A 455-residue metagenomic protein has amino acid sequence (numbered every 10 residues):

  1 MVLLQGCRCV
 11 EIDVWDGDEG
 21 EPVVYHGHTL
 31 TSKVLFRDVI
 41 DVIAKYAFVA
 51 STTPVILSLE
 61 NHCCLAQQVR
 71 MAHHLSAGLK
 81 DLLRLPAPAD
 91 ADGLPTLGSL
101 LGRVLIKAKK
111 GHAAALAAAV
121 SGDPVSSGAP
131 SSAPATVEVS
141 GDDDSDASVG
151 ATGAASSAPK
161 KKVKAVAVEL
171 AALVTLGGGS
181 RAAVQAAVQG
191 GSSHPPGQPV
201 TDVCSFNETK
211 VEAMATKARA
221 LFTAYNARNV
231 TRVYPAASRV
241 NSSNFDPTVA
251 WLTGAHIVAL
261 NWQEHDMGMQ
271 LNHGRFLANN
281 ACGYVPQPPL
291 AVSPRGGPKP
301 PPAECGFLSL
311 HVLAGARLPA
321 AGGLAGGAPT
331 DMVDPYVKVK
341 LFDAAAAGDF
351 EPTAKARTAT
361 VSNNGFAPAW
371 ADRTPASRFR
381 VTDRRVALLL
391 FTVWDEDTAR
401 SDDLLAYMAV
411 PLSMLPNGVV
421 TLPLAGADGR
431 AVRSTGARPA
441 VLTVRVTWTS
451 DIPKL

Functional and structural regions predicted by a protein language model:
M1-D92, S99-G102, K107-A115, S140-D143 (+1 more regions): Chitinase-like catalytic core of GlcNAc-active glycosidases
V2-Q5, C9, L35-D38, A66 (+14 more regions): Acidic, Ser/Thr-rich intrinsically disordered and amphipathic helical segments
Q5, A50, S99, A250 (+3 more regions): Short, surface-exposed loop/turn motifs at beta-strand boundaries within globular domains
D16, V42, H73, L83 (+11 more regions): Eukaryotic regulatory linkers and domain-edge "caps" enriched in S/T/P and acidic residues that sit
V24-T53, A77-L82, A89, G93-P95 (+8 more regions): Peripheral membrane lipid-binding modules
C63, K110-A114, R239, N261-D266 (+4 more regions): Short loop/turn segments at secondary-structure transitions that flank enzyme active sites
A113-A115, R430-S434, I452-K454: Short, surface-exposed beta-strand/loop "edge" segments at domain boundaries and coil↔beta transitions
A440-L455: C-terminal helix/juxtamembrane-tail motif
